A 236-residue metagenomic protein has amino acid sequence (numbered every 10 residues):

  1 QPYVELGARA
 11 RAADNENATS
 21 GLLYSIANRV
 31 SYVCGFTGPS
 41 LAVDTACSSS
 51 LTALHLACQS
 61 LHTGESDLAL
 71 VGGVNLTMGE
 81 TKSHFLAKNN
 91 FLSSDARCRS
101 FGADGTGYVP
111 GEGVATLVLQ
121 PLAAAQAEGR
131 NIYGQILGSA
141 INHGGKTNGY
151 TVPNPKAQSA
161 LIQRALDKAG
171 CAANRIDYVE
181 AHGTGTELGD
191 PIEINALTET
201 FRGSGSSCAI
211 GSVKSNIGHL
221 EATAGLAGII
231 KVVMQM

Functional and structural regions predicted by a protein language model:
Q1-M236: Condensing-enzyme catalytic core of the thiolase-fold
